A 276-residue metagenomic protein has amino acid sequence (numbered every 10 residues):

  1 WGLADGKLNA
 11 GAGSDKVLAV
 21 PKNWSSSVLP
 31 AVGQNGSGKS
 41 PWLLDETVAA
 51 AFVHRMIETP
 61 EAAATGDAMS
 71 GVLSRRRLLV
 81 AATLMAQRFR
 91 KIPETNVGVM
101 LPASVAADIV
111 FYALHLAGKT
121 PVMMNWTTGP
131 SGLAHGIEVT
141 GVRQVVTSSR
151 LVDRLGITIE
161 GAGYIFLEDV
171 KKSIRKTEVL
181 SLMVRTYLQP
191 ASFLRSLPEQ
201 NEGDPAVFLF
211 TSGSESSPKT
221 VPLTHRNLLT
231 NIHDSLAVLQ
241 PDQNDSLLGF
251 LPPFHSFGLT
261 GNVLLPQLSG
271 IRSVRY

Functional and structural regions predicted by a protein language model:
W1-F52: Flexible, non-catalytic linker and terminal segments flanking ANL/adenylate-forming cores
S27-G33, A50-S74, P205-L209, E215: AMP-dependent adenylate-forming
P41, E61-E94, G98-Y112, G129-A134 (+2 more regions): Conserved AMP-binding/adenylate-forming core of the ANL superfamily
P60-E61, I165-K172, K176-F210, S216-S217 (+1 more regions): Conserved pre-ATP/AMP-binding loop-to-beta segment of ANL
L84, L101-P102, V122-G136, S149-L151 (+1 more regions): ATP-dependent adenylate-forming carboxylate-activation enzymes
Y112-M123, V139, H255, L264-L268: Short hydrophobic alpha-helices that are characteristic scaffold elements of the AMP-binding
T127-I157, S173-S181, L188-Q189, N231-L248: Conserved ATP-dependent adenylate/AMP-binding module captured primarily in the ANL superfamily
L229-S246, P253-Y276: Conserved AMP-binding/adenylation subdomain of ANL enzymes
